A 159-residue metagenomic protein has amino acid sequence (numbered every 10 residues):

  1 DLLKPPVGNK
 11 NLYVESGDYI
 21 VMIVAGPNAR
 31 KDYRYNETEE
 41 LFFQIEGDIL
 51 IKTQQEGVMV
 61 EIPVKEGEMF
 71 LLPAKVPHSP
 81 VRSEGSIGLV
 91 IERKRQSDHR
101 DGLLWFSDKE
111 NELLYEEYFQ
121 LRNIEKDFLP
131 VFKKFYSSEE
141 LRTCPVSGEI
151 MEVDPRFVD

Functional and structural regions predicted by a protein language model:
D1-F43, D48-M69, P77-D159: Jelly-roll (double-stranded beta-helix
